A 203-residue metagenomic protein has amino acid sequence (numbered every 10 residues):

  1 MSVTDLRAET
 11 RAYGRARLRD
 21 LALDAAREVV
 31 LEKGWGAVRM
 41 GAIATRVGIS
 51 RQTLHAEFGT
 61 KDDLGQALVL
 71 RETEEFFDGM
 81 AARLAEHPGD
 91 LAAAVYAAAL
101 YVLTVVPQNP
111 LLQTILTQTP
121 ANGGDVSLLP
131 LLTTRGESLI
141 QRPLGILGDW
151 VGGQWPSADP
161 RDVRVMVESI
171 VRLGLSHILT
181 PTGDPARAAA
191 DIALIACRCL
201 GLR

Functional and structural regions predicted by a protein language model:
M1-R17, R203: N-terminal intrinsically disordered/low-complexity leader segments
R15-A26, I43, L68-F76, M80: Generic hydrophobic, amphipathic alpha-helix propensity
L21, V29-D63, A67: Helix-turn-helix
L23, Y96, L100, I140-G152 (+4 more regions): An amphipathic alpha-helix signature
R39, L112-T117, P130, A186-R187: Short, hydrophobic secondary-structure boundary micro-motifs
A67, A81-Q108, V167: Hydrophobic alpha-helical connector segments
F77, T114, G124-S157, R161-E168: Amphipathic alpha-helical packing segments from all-alpha helical-bundle domains
T104-Q108, D149, G153, E168-R187 (+1 more regions): Amphipathic C-terminal alpha-helical segment
